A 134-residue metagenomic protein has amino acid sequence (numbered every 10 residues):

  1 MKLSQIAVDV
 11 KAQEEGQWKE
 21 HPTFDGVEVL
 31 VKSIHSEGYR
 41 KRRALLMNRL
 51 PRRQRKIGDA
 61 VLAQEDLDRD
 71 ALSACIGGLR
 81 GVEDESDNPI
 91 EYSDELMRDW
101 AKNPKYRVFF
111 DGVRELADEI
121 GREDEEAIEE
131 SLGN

Functional and structural regions predicted by a protein language model:
M1-E15: Extended acidic low-complexity intrinsically disordered regions
G16-F24: Short acidic-hydrophobic surface loop/beta-edge motif
T23-N134: Short, surface-exposed, charged amphipathic helix/loop patches that serve as local interaction elements
